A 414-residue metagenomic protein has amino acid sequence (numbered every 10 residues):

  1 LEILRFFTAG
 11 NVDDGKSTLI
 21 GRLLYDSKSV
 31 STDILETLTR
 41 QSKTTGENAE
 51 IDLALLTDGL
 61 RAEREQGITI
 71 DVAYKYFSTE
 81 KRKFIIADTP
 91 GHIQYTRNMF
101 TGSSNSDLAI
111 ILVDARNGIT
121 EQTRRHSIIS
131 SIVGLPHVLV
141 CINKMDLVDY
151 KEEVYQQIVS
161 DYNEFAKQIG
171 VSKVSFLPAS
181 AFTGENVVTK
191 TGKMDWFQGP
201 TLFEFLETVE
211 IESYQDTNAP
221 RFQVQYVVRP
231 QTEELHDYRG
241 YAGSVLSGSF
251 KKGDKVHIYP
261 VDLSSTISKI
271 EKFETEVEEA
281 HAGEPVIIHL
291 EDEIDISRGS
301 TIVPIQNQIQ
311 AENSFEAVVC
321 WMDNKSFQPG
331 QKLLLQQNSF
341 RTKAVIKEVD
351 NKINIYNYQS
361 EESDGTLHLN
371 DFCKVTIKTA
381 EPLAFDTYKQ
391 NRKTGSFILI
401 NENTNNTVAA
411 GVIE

Functional and structural regions predicted by a protein language model:
L1-Q94, S106: P-loop NTPase switch module centered on the Walker A-proximal segment
E2-Y25, Q41-G46, G59, N105 (+8 more regions): Helix-rich terminal scaffold detector
R5-T8, L147-Y150, V154, E164 (+1 more regions): C-terminal effector modules of nucleic-acid-centric enzymes and ribosome-associated factors
A9-N11, R61-T69, K75-S78, F100-G102 (+12 more regions): Replace "in large, NTP-powered and nucleic-acid-processing enzymes" with "in large, NTP-powered factors and other
D13, L19, L38, G67 (+13 more regions): Residue-level signature of catalytic and energy-coupling elements of molecular machines, predominantly ATP/GTP-dependent
D14, Y25-D26, H92-I93, R116-T120 (+5 more regions): Conserved nucleotide-binding/hydrolysis micro-motifs of P-loop NTPases
R82-F84, T89-Y95, S103-S127, V133-Q156: Conserved Switch II/interswitch segment of TRAFAC-class P-loop GTPases
Q156, N163-K325: Conserved catalytic-core segments of large NTP-driven translation/proteostasis enzymes
